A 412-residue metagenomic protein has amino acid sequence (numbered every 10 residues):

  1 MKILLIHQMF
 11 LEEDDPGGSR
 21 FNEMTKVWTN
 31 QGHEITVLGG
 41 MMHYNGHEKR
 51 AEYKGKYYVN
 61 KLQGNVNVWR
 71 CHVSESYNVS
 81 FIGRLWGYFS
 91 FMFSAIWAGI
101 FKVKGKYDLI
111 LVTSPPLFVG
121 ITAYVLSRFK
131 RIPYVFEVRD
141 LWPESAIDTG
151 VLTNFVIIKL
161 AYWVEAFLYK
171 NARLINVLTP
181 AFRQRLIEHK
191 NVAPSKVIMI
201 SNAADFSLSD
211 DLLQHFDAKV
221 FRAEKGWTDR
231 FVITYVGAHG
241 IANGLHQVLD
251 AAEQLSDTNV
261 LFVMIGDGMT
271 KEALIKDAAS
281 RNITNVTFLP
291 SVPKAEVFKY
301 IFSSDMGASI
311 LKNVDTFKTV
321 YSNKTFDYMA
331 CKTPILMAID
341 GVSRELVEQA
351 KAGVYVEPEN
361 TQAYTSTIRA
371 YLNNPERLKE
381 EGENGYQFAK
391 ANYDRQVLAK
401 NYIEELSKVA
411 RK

Functional and structural regions predicted by a protein language model:
M1-G64, D250, L255: N-terminal subdomain of nucleotide-sugar transferases
L4, G226-N243, L249-A252, V263 (+1 more regions): Conserved donor-binding/catalytic core segment of Leloir-type glycosyltransferases
R50-V59, D210-G226: A short helix/loop element that forms part of the nucleotide-sugar donor recognition site in Leloir-type
A181, A203: Carbohydrate-associated surface elements
R230, A363, A370, R377-A391: A short, well-ordered alpha-helix in the C-terminal region of glycosyltransferases
N243, P293-Y300, D305-M329, L336-E345: Nucleotide-sugar-dependent
N259, I265, E272-K299: Nucleotide-activated donor-binding/catalytic signature segment of Leloir-type glycosyltransferases, i.e., the conserved
V342-R369, R377: Change "using UDP/GDP/dTDP sugars" to "using nucleotide sugars
